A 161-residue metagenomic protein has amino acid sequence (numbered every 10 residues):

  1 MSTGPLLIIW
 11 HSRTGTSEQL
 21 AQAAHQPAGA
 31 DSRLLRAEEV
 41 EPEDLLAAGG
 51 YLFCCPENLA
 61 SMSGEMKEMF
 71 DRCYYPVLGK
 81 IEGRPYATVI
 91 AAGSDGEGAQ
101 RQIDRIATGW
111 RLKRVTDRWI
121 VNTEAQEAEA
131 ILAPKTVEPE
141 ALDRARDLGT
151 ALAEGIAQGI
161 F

Functional and structural regions predicted by a protein language model:
M1-T3, I81-E82: Short, flexible coil/linker segments at domain boundaries that flank nucleotide/cofactor-interacting
S2, D117-F161: Glycine-rich phosphate/pyrophosphate-binding loop and the adjoining helix
S2-A28: N-terminal beta1-alpha1 ligand-phosphate binding loop
P5, D31, P85: Residues at the starts of beta-strands that form the adenosine-phosphate
L20-A28, I103, L148, L152: Hydrophobic residues within alpha-helices that form the first helical element adjacent to the glycine-rich loop
A21-D31, T108-K113: Short helix-loop-beta junction
A30-V40: A short, well-structured beta->alpha microelement
E38-N122: Helix-loop-strand module that forms the ligand-binding subsite of alpha/beta enzymes
